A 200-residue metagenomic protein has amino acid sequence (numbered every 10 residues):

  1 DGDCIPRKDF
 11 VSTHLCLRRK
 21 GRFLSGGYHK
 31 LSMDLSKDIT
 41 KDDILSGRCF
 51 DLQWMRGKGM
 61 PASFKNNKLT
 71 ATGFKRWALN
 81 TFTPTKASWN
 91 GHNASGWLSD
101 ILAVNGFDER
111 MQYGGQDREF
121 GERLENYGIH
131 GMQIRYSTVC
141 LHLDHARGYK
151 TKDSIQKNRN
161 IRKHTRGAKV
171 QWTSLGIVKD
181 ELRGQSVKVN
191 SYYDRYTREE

Functional and structural regions predicted by a protein language model:
D1-I5: The conserved acidic donor/metal-binding loop of glycosyltransferases
K8-M60: Conserved donor NDP-sugar-binding/catalytic core segment of glycosyltransferases
G27, R110, G131-V139: Catalytic beta-strand/loop signature of glycosyltransferases that borders the donor
R56-S95: A recurrent flexible, glycine/aromatic-enriched loop bordering the glycosyltransferase active site that acts as
N90, W97, V104-Q112: Conserved nucleotide-sugar donor-binding catalytic segment
H92, Y113-F120: Acidic donor-binding loop at a coil-to-helix junction in glycosyltransferase catalytic cores that engages
I134-T151: Active-site donor/metal-binding and catalytic loop motifs of nucleotide-sugar-dependent glycosylation enzymes
K152-H164, I177-E200: Non-catalytic, C-terminal membrane-associated alpha-helical segments of glycosyltransferases
